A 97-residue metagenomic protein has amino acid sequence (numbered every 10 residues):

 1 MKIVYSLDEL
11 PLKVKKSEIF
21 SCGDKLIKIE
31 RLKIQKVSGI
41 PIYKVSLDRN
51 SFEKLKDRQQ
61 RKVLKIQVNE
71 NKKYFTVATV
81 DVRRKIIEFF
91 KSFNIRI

Functional and structural regions predicted by a protein language model:
M1, I95-I97: Short intrinsically disordered terminal tails
M1-C22: Negatively charged, low-complexity tracts enriched in Asp/Glu with abundant Ser/Thr
P11, K56, R83, I87-N94: Residue-level detector of alpha-helical secondary structure
C22, K54, V77, K91-I95: Generic detector of N-terminal low-structure segments
L26-R84: Acidic, low-complexity, intrinsically disordered interaction modules
